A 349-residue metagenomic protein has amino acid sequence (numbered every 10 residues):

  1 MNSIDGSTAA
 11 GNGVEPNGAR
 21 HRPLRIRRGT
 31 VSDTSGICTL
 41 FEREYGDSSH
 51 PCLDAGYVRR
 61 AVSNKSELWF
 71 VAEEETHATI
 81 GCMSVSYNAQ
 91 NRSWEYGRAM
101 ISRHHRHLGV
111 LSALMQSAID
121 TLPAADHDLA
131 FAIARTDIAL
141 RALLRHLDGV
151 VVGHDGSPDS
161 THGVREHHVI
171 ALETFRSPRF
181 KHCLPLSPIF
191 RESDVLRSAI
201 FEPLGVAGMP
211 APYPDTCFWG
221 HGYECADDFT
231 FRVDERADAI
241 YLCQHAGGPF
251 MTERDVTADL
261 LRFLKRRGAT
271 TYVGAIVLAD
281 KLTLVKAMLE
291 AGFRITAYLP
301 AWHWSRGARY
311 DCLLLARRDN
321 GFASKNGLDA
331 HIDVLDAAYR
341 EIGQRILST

Functional and structural regions predicted by a protein language model:
N12-L53, V71-A78, V169-P212, D238-H245 (+1 more regions): Short amphipathic alpha-helix that is part of the acyltransferase structural core
C38-E75, T79-R103, G220-F250: A conserved beta-strand-loop-helix scaffold within acyl/acetyltransferase catalytic domains
I101, H107-L122, M251-F263: Conserved acetyl-CoA-binding loop-helix of GNAT-fold acetyltransferases
L122-R135, R267-V277: Conserved GNAT acetyl-CoA-binding A-motif
I133, G149-E166, R294-R306: Conserved catalytic-core motifs of GNAT/GCN5-like acyltransferases
T136-H154, K281-A297: Conserved active-site alpha-helix within GNAT-family acetyltransferase domains
R197-I295, A308: Non-catalytic interaction/regulatory modules that flank or connect domains
I276, V285-T349: Non-catalytic C-terminal interaction regions
